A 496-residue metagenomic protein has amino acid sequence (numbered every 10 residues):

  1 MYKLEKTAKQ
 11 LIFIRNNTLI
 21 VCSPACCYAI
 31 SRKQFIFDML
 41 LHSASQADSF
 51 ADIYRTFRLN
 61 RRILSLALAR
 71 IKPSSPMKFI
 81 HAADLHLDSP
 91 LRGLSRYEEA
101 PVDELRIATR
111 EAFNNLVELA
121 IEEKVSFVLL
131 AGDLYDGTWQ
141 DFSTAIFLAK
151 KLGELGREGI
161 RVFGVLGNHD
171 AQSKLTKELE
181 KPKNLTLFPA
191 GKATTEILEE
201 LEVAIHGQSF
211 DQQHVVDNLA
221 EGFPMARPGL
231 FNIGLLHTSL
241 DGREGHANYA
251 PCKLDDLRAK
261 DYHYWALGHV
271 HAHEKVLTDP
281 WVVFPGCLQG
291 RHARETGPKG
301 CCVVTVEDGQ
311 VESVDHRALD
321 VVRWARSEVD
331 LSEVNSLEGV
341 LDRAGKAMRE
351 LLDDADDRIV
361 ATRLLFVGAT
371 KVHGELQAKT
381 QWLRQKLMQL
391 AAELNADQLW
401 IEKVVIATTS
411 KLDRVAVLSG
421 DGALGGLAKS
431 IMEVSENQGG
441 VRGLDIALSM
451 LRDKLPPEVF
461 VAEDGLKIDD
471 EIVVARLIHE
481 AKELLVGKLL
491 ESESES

Functional and structural regions predicted by a protein language model:
L4, Q10-L11, Q34-F35: Cationic, low-complexity basic patches in intrinsically disordered or flexible, solvent-exposed regions
R15, R32, R55-R62, R70: Basic polycationic patches enriched in arginine
T18, A29, S43, A51-I53: Short hydrophobic alpha-helical segments enriched in small aliphatic residues
C22, C26-C27: Cysteine-centered motifs
L68-A145, K467-E471: N-terminal active-site segment of His-dependent metallophosphoesterases
K78, R92, E98-E99, F127 (+1 more regions): His/Asp/Glu-rich metal-coordinating catalytic cores of metallo-dependent phosphodiesterases/hydrolases acting on
L319-S496: Accessory, non-catalytic peripheral segments of nucleic-acid enzymes
